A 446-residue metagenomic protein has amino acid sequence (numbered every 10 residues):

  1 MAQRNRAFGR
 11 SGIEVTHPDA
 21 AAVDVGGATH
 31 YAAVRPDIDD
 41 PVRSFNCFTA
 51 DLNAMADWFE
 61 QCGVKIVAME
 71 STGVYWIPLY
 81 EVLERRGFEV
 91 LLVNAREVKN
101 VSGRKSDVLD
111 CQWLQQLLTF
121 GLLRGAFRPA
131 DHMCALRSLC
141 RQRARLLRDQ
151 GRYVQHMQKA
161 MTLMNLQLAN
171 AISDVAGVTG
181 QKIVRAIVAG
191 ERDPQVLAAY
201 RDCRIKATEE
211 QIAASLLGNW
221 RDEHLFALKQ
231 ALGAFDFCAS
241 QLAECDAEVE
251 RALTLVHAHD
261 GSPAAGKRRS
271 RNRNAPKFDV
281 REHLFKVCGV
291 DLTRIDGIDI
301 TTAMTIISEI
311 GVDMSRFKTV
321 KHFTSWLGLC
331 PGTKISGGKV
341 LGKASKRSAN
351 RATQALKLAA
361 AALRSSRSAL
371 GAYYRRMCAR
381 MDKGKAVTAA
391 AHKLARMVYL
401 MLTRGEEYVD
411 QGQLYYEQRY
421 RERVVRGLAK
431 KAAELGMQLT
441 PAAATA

Functional and structural regions predicted by a protein language model:
M1-A446: A detector of single, family-specific signature residues that are central to catalytic or substrate-handling motifs
